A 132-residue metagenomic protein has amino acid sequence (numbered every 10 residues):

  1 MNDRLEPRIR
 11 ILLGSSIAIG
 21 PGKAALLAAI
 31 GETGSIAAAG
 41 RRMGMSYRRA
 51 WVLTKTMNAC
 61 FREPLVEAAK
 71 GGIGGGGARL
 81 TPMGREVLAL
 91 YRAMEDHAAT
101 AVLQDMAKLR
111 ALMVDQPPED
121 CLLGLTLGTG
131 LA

Functional and structural regions predicted by a protein language model:
N2-S15: Short, Lys/Arg-enriched N-terminal segment that forms or immediately precedes the first helix of a structured domain
I17-L27: Short alpha-helical elements of helix-turn-helix
I30-A39: Short helix-boundary/capping micro-motifs
G44-S46: Central "turn" residue of the DNA-binding helix-turn-helix
L53: Residues within the DNA-recognition helix of helix-turn-helix
A59-P64: Residue cluster at the C-terminal edge of the helix-turn-helix DNA-binding motif
A68-M94: Basic, amphipathic "hinge/linker" alpha-helix immediately C-terminal to the N-terminal HTH DNA-binding motif
R85-A132: Helix-turn-helix/homeodomain-like alpha-helical modules used for DNA recognition and transcription-factor dimerization
